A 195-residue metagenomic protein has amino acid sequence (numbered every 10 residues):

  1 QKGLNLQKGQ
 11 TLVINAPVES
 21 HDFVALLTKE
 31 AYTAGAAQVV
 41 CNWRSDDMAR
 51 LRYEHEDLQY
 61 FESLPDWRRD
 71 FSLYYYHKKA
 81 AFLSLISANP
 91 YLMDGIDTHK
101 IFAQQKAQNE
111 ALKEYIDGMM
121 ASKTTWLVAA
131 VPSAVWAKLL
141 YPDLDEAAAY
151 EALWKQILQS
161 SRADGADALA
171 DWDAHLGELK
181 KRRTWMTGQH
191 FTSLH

Functional and structural regions predicted by a protein language model:
Q1-H195: Active-site bordering "gate/hinge" segments that shape substrate access to catalytic or cofactor-binding pockets
